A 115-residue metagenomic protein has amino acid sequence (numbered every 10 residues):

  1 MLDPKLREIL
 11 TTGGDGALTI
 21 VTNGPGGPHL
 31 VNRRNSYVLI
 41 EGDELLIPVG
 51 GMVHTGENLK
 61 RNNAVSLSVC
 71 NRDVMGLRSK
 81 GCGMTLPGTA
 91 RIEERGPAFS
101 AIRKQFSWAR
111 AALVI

Functional and structural regions predicted by a protein language model:
M1-I115: Binding-site signature for planar aromatic cofactors or substrates
